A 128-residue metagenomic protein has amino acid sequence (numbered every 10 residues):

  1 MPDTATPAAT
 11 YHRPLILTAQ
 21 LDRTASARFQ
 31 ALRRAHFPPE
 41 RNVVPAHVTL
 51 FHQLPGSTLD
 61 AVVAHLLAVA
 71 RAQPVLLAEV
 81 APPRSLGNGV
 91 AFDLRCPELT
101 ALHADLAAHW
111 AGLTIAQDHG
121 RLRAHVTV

Functional and structural regions predicted by a protein language model:
P2-V128: Histidine-dependent nucleotide/RNA phosphoesterase domain, centered on the 2H-phosphoesterase fold with its duplicated
